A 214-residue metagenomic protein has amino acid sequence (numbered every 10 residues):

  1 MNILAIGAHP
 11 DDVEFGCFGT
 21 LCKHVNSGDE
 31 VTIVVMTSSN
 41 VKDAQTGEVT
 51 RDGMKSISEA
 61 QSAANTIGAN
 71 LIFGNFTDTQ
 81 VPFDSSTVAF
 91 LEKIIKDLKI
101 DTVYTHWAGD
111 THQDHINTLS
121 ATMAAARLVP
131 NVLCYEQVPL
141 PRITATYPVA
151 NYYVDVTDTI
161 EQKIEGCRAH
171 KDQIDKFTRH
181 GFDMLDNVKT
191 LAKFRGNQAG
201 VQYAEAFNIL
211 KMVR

Functional and structural regions predicted by a protein language model:
M1-K99, N208-I209: Active-site rim/loop-helix segments in enzyme catalytic domains that contact anionic ligands
M1-L4, K23, N70, P82-R214: Metal-dependent de-N-acetylase/amidase catalytic core
